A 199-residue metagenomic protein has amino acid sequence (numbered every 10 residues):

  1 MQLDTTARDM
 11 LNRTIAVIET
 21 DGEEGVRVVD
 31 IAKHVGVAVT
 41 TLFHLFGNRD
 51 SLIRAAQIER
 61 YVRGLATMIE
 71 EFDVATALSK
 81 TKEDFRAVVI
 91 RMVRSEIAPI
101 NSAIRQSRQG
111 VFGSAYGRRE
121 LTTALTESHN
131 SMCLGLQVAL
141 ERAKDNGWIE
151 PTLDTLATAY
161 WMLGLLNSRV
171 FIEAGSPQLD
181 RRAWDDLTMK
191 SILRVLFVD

Functional and structural regions predicted by a protein language model:
L3, D9, R13, V17-S51 (+1 more regions): Helix-turn-helix
R13-D21, T67, E71-A75, S107 (+2 more regions): Solvent-exposed, amphipathic alpha-helical segments
N48, S114-R119: Short loop-to-helix capping motifs
A55, M68-A103, T155, A159 (+1 more regions): Hydrophobic alpha-helical connector segments
I58-L65: Short, basic, alpha-helical segments at the C-terminal edge of helix-turn-helix-like DNA-binding modules
A66, A98-G110, R119-N146, A157: Amphipathic alpha-helical packing segments from all-alpha helical-bundle domains
I90-R91, S95, L134, V138-D145 (+2 more regions): C-terminal peripheral helix-coil segments that are non-catalytic and often amphipathic
